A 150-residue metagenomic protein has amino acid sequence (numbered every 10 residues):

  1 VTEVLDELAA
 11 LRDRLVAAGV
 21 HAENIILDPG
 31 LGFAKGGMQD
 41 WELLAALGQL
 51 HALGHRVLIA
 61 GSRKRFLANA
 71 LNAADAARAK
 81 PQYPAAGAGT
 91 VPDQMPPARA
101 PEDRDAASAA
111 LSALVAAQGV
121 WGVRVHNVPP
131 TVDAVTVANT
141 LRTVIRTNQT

Functional and structural regions predicted by a protein language model:
V1-R14, A18, E23, F33-T150: Active-site-adjacent loop and "lid" segments of alpha/beta metabolic enzymes
G30: Active-site pre-Tyr helix/loop in NAD(P)-dependent dehydrogenases
